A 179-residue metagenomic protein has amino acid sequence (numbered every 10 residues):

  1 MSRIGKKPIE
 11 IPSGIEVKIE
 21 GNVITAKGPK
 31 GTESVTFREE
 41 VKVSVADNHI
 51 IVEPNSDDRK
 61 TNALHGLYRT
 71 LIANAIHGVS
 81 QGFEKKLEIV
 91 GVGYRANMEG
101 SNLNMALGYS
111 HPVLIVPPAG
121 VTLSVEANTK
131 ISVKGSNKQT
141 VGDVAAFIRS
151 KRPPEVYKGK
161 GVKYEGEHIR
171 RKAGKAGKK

Functional and structural regions predicted by a protein language model:
S2-H65, R69-A146, S150, E155-K179: N-terminal intrinsically disordered, cationic/polar leader segments that include organellar targeting peptides
